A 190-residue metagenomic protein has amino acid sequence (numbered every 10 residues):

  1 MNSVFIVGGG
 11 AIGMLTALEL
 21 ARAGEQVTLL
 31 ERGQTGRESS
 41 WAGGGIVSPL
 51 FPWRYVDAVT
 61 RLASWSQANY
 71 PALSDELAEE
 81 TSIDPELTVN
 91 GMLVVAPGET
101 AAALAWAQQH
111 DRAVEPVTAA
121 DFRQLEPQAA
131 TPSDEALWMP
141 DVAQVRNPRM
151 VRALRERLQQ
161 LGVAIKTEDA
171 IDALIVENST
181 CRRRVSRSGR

Functional and structural regions predicted by a protein language model:
N2-L29: N-terminal Rossmann-like FAD-binding beta1-loop-alpha1 element of flavoenzymes
V7-G8, E31, G43, G91 (+2 more regions): A secondary-structure boundary/capping signal
A21-G43: Glycine-rich FAD pyrophosphate-binding loop
A23, H110, R157, L161: Conserved dinucleotide-binding and phosphotransfer motif residues
Q26, A113-E115, A164: Conserved beta-strand segments of alpha/beta enzyme cores
G33-T35, F122, L154: Short beta-to-alpha linker loops that shape the active-site pocket of alpha/beta-hydrolase fold enzymes
I46-L125: Dinucleotide-binding Rossmann-like beta1-alpha1 core, especially the glycine-rich loop that anchors the ADP
L137-R190: Helical element adjacent to the flavin cofactor pocket in flavoenzyme catalytic cores
